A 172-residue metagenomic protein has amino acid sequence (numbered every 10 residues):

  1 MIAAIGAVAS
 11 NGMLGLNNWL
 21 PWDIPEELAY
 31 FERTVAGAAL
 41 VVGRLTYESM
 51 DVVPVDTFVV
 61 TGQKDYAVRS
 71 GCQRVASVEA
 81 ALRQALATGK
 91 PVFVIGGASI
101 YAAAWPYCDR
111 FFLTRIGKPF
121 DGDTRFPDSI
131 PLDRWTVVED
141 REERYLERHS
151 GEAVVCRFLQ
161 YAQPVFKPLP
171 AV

Functional and structural regions predicted by a protein language model:
M1-V172: Enzymes that bind and transform nitrogen-containing heteroaromatic metabolites
